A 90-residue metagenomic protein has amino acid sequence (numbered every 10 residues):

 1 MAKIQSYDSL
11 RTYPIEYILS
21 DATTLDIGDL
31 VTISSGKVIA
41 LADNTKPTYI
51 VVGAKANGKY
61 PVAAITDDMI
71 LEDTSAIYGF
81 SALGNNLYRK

Functional and structural regions predicted by a protein language model:
M1-K90: Surface-exposed, low-hydrophobicity beta-strand/loop segments enriched in small/polar/acidic residues
